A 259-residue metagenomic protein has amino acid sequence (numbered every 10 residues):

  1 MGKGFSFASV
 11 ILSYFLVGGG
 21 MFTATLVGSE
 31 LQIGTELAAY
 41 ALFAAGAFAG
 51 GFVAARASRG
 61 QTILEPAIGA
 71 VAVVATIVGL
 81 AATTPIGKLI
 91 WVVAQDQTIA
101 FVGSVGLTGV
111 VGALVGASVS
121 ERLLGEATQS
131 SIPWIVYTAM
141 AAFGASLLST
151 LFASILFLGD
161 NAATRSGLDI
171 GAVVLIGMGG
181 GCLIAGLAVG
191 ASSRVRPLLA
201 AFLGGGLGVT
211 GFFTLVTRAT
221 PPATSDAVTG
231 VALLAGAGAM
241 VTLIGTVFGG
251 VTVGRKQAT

Functional and structural regions predicted by a protein language model:
M1-T259: Juxtamembrane/disordered regions of integral membrane proteins
